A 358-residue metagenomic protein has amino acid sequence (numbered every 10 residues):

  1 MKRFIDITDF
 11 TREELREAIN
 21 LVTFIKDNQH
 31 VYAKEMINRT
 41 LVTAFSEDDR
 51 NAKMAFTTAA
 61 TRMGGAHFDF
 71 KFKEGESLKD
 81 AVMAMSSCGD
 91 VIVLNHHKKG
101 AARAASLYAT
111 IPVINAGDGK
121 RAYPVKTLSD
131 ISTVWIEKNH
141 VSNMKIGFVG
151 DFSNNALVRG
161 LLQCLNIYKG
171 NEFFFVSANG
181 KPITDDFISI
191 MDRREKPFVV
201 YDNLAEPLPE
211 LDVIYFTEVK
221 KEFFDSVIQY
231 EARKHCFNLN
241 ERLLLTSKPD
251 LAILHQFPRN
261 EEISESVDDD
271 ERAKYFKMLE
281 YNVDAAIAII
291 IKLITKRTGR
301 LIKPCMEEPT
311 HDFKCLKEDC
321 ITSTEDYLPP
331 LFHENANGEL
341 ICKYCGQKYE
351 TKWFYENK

Functional and structural regions predicted by a protein language model:
M1-A52: Positively charged, low-complexity intrinsically disordered leader regions
K34-W135, N260-S264: Phosphate/diphosphate ligand-binding glycine-rich loop within oxidoreductases
F45-T58, I136-F216, E339-K348: Glycine-rich phosphate/diphosphate-binding loop of Rossmann-like nucleotide-binding domains
D192-V267, R272: Rossmann-like adenosine-cofactor binding region
D250-L251, Q256-I302: Adenosine-phosphate binding glycine-rich loop
P309-D312, K317-E318, E339: Residues immediately within or flanking Cys/His clusters that coordinate Zn2+ in small zinc-binding modules
L316-I321, K343-G346: Cys/His-coordinated zinc-binding microdomains
I321-D326, T351-K352: Short, non-ligating residues that shape and space the ligands of small metal-coordination modules and catalytic
